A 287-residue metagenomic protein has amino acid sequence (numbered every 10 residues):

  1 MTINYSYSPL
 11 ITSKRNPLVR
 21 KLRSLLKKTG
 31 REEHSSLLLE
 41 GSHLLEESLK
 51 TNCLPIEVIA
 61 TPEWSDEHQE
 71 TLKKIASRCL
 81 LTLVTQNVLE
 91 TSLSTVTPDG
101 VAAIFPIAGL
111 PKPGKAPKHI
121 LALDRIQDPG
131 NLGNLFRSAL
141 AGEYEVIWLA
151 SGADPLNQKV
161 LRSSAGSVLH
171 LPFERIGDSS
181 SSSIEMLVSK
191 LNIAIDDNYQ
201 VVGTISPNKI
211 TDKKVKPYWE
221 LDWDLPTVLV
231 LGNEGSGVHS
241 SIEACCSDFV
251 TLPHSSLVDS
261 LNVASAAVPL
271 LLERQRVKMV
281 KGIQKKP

Functional and structural regions predicted by a protein language model:
M1-D66, G152-A153: Boundary-proximal intrinsically disordered activation/regulatory segments immediately upstream of a helical core
I11, L37, D124-R125, L149-S151 (+4 more regions): Glycine- and other small-residue-rich loops at beta-strand/loop junctions that grip anionic moieties
E67-T71, D154-V160, S236-I242: Short, glycine/polar-rich helix-capping loops at beta-to-alpha or helix-loop-helix junctions that flank or form
R78-A102: Glycine/small-residue-rich loop that forms an oxyanion/phosphate-binding "nest" at active or ligand-binding sites
A103, L140-G142, V160-L169, S240-P287: Structured adenosyl-cofactor binding patch, chiefly the S-adenosyl-L-methionine
A108-T211: RNA substrate-binding interface of SAM-dependent RNA methyltransferases
V202-S256: Active-site/ligand-binding-proximal alpha/beta "capping" segment
